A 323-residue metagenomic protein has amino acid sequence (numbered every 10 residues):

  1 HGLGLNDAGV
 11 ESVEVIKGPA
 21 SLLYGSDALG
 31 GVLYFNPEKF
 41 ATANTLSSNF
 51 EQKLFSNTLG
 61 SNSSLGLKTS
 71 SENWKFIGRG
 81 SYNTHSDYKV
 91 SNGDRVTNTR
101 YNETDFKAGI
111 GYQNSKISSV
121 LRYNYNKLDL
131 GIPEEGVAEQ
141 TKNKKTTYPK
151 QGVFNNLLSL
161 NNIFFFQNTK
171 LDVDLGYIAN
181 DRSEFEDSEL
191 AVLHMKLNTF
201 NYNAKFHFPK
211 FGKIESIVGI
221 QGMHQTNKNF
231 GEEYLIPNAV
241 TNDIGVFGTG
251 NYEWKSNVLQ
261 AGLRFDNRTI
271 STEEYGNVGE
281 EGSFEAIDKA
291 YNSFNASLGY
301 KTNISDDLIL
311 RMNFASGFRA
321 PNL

Functional and structural regions predicted by a protein language model:
H1-G9, V15, D27-E51, S63-L65: N-terminal periplasmic accessory domains that precede and gate Gram-negative outer-membrane beta-barrel machines
A20-L22, P37-T69, G80, V96-T99 (+1 more regions): Short strand-turn segments of transmembrane beta-barrel domains in outer membranes, especially the first one or two
L29-G31, L46, S61-L65, T104-A108 (+5 more regions): Hydrophobic, lipid-facing positions within transmembrane beta-strands of outer-membrane proteins
L46-F50, F76-G78, I117-L121, T169-L175 (+3 more regions): Transmembrane beta-strands of outer-membrane beta-barrel proteins
Q52-T58, S71-N73, Y82-S86, N114-K116 (+8 more regions): Transmembrane beta-strands of outer-membrane beta-barrel pores
T58-T84, D94-D129, K150-Q167, K210-I214 (+3 more regions): Transmembrane beta-barrel wall of Gram-negative outer-membrane proteins
H85-E103, K116-L171, L175-T199, T226-N227 (+2 more regions): Flexible loop and strand-edge segments within Gram-negative outer membrane beta-barrel domains
S115, F211-E215, Q221, G231-L323: Structural signature of Gram-negative outer-membrane beta-barrels, strongest in the C-terminal barrel of TonB-dependent
